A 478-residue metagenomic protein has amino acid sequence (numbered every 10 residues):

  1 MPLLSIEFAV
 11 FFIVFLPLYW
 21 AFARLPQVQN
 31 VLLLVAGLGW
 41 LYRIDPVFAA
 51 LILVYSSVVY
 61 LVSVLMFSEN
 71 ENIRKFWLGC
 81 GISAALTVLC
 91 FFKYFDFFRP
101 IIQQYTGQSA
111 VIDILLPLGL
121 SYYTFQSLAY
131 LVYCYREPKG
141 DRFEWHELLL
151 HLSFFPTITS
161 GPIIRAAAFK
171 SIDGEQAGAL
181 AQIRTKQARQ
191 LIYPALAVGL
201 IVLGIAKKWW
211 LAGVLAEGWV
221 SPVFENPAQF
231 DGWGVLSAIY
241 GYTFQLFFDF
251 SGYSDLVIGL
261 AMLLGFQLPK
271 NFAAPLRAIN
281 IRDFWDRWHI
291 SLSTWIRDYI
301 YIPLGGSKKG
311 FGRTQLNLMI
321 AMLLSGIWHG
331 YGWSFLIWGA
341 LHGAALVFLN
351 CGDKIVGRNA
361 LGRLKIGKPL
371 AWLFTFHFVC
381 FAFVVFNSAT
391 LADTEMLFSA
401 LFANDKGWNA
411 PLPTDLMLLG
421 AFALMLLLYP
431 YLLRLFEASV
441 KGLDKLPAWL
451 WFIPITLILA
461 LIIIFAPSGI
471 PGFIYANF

Functional and structural regions predicted by a protein language model:
M1-N477: Membrane-embedded transmembrane alpha-helical bundles that form the catalytic cores of multi-pass lipid-modifying
